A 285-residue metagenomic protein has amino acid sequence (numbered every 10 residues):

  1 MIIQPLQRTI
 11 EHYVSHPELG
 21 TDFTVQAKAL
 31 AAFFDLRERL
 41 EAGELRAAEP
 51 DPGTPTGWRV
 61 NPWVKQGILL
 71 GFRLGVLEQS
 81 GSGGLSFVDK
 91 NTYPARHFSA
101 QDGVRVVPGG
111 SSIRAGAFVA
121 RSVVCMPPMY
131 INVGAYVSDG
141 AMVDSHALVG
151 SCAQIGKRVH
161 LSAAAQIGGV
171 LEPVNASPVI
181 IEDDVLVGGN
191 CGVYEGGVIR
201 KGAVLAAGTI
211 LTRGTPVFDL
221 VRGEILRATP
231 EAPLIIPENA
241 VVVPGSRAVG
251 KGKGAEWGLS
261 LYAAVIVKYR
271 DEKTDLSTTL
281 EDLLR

Functional and structural regions predicted by a protein language model:
M1-V104, L234, E238-A240, P244-R285: Terminal amphipathic alpha-helical/low-complexity segments used for targeting or macromolecular assembly
A100, R105-G254, I266: Structural signal for interior beta-strand "rungs" in well-ordered beta-sheet cores of soluble enzyme domains
